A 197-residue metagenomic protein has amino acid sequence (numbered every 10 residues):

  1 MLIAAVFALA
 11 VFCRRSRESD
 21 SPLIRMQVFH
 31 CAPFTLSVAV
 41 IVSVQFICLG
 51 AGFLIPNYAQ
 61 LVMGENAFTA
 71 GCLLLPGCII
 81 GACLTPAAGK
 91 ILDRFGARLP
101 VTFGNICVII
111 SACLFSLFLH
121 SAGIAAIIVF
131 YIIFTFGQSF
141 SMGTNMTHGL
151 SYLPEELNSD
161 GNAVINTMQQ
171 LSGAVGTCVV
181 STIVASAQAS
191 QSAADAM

Functional and structural regions predicted by a protein language model:
M1-A4, G104: Hydrophobic alpha-helical transmembrane segments of polytopic
A4-E18: C-terminal membrane-cytosol helix-exit motif in multi-pass small-molecule transporters
A8, S21-A196: 12-transmembrane solute porter fold
